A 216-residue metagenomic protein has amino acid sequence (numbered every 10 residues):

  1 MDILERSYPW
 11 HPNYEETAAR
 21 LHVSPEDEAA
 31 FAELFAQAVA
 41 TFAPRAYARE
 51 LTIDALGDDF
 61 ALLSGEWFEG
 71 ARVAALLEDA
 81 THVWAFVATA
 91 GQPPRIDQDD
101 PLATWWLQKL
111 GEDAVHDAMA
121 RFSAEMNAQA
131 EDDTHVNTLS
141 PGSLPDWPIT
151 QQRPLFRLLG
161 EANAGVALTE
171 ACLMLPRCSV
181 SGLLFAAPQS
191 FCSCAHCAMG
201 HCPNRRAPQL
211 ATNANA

Functional and structural regions predicted by a protein language model:
M1-D99, A103, N215-A216: Active-site helix-to-loop segments that bind/position phosphate- or nucleotide-bearing substrates and donors across
A29, E33, L110-D113, D117 (+1 more regions): Conserved active-site and cofactor/substrate-binding residues in soluble primary-metabolism enzymes
A38-F42, S123-M126, A130, A198: Structural signal for hydrophobic packing residues in well-ordered secondary-structure cores of soluble enzyme domains
A43-E50, A130, T134, A164-A167: Residue-level signal for secondary-structure boundary elements
A71-A75, H201, R206-Q209: Metal/cofactor-centered catalytic core regions of large enzymes
L77-T138: Conserved mixed alpha/beta catalytic, RNA-binding, or beta-rich assembly cores of soluble enzyme, regulatory
D133-R206, N215-A216: Short terminal or interdomain "cap/linker" segment that borders an active site or interface and mediates
T212: Ferredoxin-type iron-sulfur electron-transfer modules in oxidoreductases and energy-metabolism complexes
